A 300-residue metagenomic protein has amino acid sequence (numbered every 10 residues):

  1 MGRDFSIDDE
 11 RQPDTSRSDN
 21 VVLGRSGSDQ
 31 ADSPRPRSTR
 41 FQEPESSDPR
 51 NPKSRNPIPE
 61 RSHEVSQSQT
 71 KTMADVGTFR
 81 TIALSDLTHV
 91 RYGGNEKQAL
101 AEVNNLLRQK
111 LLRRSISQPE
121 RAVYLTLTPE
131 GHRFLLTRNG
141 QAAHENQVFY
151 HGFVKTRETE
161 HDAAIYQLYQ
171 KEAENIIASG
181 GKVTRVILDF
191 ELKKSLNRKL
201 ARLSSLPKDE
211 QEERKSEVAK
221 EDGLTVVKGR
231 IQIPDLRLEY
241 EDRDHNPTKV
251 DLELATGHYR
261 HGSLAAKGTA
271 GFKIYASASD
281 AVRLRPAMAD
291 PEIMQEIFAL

Functional and structural regions predicted by a protein language model:
M1-G77, S85-V90, Q109-A122, T126-L300: Electrostatic, structured charged patches in enzyme active sites and in nucleic-acid/phosphate-binding
R80: Flexible coil/turn residues that form the inter-helical turn or adjacent wing/linker of helix-turn-helix
G93-Q98: Short, basic interhelical loop/turn and adjoining N-cap of the next helix at nucleic-acid- or acidic-partner-contacting
L100-L107: Short, hydrophobic-biased segments on the C-terminal half of alpha helices that form "recognition helices"
